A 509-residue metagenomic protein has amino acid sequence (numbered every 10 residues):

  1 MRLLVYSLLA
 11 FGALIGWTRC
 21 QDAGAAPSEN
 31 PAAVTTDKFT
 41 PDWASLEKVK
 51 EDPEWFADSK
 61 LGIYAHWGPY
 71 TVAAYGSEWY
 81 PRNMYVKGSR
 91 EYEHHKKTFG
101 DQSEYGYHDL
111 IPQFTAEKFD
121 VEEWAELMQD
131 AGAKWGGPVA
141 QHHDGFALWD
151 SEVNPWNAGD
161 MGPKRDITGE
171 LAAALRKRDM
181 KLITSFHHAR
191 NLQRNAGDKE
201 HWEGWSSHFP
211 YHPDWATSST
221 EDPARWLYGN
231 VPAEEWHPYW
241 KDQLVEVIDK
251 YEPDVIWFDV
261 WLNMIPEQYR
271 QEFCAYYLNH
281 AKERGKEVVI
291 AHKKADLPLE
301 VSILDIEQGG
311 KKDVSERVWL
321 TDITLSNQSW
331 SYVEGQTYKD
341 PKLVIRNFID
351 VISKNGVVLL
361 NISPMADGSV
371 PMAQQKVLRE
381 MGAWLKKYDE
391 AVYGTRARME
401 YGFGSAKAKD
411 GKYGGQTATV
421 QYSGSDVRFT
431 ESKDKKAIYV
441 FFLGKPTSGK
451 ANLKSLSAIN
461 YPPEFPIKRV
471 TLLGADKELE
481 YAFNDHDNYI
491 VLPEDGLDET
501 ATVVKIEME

Functional and structural regions predicted by a protein language model:
M1-P27: Bacterial Sec-dependent N-terminal signal peptides
G24-E509: Mature catalytic domains of secreted/periplasmic carbohydrate-active enzymes
